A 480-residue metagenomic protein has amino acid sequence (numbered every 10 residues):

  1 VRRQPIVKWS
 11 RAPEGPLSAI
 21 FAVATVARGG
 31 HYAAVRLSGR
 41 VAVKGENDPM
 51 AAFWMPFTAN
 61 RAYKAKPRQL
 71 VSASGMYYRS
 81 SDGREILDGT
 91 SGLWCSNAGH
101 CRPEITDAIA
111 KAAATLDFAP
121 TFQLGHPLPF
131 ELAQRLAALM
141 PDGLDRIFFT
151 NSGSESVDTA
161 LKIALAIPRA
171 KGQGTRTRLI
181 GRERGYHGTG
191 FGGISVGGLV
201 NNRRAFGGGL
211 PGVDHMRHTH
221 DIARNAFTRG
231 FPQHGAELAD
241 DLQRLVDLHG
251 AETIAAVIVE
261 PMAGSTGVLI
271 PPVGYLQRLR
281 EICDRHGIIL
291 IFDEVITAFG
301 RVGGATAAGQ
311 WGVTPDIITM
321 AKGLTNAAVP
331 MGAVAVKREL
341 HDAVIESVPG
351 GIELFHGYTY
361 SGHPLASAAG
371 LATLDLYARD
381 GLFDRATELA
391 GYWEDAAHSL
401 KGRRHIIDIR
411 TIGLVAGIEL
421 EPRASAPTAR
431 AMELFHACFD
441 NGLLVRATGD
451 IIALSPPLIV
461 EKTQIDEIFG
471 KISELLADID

Functional and structural regions predicted by a protein language model:
V1-R3: Polybasic, low-complexity intrinsically disordered segments
I20, T25, H31-R40, E46: Short, positively charged and aromatic/hydrophobic N-terminal segments
V43-D480: Conserved N-terminal phosphate-binding loop of PLP-dependent enzymes in the Aspartate aminotransferase
